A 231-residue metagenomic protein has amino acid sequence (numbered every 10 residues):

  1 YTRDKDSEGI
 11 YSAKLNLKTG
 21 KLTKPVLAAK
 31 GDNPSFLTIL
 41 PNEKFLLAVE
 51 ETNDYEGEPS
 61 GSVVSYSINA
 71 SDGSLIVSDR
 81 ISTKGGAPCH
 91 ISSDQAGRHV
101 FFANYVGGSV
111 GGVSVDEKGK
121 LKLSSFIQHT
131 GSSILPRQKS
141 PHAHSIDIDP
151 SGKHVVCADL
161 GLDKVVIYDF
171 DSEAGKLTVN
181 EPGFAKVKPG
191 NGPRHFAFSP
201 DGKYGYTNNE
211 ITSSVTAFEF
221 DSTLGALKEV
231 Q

Functional and structural regions predicted by a protein language model:
T2-K5, E51-G57, V106-S109, L162-K164 (+1 more regions): Short glycine/acidic-enriched loop and turn motifs that connect beta-strands
G9-Y11, S62-V64, S109-G111, K164-V166 (+1 more regions): A short loop-to-beta-strand structural motif that recurs across blades of beta-propeller domains
K14-G20, Y66-G73, G112-K122, Y168-L177 (+1 more regions): Short loop/turn segments immediately following beta-strands, especially the blade-tip and inter-blade linker loops
T23-A29, I76-I81, S125, G131-P136 (+2 more regions): A short beta-strand motif characteristic of beta-propeller blades
T23-G97: Blade-loop segments of beta-propeller domains
G31-N42, K84-Q95, G131-G152, V187-Y204: Beta-rich, blade/repeat-based domains predominating in secreted/periplasmic proteins but also intracellular
S74-S145: Asp-box/WD-like beta-propeller blade repeats and closely related beta-sheet repeat scaffolds
